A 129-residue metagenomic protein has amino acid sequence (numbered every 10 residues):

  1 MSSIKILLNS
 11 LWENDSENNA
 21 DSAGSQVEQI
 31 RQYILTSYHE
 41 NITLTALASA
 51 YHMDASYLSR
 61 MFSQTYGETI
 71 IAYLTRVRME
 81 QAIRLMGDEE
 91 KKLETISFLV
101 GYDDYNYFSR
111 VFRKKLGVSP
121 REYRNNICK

Functional and structural regions predicted by a protein language model:
M1-S25, Y57: An amphipathic alpha-helical interaction segment
L7-D15, I34, F62, M86: Hydrophobic recognition helices of helix-based DNA-binding modules
E28, Q32, T36, N41 (+3 more regions): Terminal helix-turn-helix DNA-binding modules in bacterial transcription factors
A50-Y51, V100, F112: Core residues of bacterial helix-turn-helix
A55-S56, R60, D104-N106: The DNA-contacting recognition helix of HTH DNA-binding domains and analogous helical DNA-recognition elements
